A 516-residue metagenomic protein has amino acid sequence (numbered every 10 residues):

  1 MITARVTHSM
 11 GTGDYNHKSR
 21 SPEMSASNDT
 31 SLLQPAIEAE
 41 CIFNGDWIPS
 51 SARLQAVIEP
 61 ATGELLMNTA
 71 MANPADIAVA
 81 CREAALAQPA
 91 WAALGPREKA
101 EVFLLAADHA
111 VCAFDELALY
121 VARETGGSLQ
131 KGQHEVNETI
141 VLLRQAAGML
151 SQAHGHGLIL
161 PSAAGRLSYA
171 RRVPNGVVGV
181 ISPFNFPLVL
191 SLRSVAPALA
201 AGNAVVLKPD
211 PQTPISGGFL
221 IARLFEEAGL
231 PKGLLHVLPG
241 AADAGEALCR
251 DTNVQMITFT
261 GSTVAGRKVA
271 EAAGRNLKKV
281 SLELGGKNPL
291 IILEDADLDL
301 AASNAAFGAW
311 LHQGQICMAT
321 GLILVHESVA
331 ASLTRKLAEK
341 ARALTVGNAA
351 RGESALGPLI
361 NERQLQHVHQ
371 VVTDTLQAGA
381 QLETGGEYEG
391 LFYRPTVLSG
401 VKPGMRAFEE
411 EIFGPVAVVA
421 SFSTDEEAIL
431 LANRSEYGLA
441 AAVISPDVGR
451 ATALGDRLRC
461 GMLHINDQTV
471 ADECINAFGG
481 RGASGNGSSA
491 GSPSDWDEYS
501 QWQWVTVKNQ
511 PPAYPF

Functional and structural regions predicted by a protein language model:
T3-A4, G13-R166: N-terminal Rossmann-like NAD(P)+-binding subdomain of aldehyde/semialdehyde dehydrogenases
P22-E23, T62-M67, V254, I291 (+3 more regions): Conserved C-terminal structural/oligomerization subdomain of aldehyde/semialdehyde dehydrogenase
A36, V264-K402, L431, I465 (+1 more regions): ALDH superfamily catalytic-core signature
G63, K99, V121, L143 (+9 more regions): Residue-level signal for inorganic ion chemistry
L66-A72, A87-A93, V180, L290-L293 (+5 more regions): Short, well-ordered beta-strand elements within core beta-sheets of diverse protein domains
Q88, A92, A107-F114, A118 (+18 more regions): Structural signal for hydrophobic packing residues in well-ordered secondary-structure cores of soluble enzyme domains
G157-L300, F422: Rossmann-like NAD(P) dinucleotide-binding subdomain of oxidoreductase/dehydrogenase enzymes
A204-V206, L382, M462: A short hydrophobic/small-residue beta-strand
